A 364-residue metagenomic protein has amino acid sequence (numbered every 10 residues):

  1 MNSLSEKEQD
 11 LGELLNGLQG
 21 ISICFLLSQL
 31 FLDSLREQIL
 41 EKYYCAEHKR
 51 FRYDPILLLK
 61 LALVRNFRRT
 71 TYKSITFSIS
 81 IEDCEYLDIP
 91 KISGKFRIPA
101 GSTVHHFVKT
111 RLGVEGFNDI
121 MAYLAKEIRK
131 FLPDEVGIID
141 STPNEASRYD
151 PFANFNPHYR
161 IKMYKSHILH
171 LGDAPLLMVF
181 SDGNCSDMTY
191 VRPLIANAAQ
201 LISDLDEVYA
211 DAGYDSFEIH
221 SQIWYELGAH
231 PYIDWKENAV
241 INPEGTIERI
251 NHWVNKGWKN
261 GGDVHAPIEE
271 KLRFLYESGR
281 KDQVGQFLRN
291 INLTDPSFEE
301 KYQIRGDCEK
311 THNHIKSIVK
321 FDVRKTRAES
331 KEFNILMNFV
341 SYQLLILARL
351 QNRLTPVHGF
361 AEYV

Functional and structural regions predicted by a protein language model:
M1-Q38, R353-A361: Charged, often Cys/His-bearing segments associated with DNA-binding zinc-finger transcription factors
I23-N66: Basic, short loop/linker segments at the boundary and entry of helix-turn-helix/winged-helix-like folds
R50-D119: Short, positively charged, Gly/Tyr-enriched micro-motifs that form contact patches at catalytic or ligand/partner
K73-E85, A122-Y123, D182, R327-K331 (+1 more regions): Short alpha-helical "patches" and their helix-cap loops
F77, H105-G228, D234-K236: Polybasic low-complexity intrinsically disordered regions
I98, I138, Y209, D307-T311: Alpha-helical architecture
E218-N313: Helix-centered, glycine/charged polyanion-binding patches within enzymatic domains that contact phosphate-containing
T294-V364: Basic, amphipathic alpha-helical segments enriched in Lys/Arg and hydrophobic/aromatic residues
